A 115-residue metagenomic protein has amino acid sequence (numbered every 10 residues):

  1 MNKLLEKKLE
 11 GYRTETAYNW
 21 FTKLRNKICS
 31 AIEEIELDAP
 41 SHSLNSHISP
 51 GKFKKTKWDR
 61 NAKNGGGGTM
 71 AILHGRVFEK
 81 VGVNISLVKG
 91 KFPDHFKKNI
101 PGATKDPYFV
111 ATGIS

Functional and structural regions predicted by a protein language model:
M1-L9: Short, charged/polar, low-complexity loop and linker segments that flank or interrupt alpha-helical bundles
K8-P101: Gly/Pro-rich turn-and-neighbor structural signature
K98-S115: Acidic/His-rich structured neighborhood in mature extracellular/periplasmic domains
